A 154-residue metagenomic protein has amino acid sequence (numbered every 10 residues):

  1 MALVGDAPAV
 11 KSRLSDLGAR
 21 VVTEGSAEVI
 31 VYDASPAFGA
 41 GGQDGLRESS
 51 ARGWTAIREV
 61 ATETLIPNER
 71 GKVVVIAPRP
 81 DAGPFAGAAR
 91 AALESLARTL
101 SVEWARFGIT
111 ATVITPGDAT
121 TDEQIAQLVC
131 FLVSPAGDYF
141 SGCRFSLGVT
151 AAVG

Functional and structural regions predicted by a protein language model:
A2-P116, V129: Rossmann-like short-chain dehydrogenase/reductase
T55, A91, S95, R106 (+1 more regions): C-terminal helical subdomain
